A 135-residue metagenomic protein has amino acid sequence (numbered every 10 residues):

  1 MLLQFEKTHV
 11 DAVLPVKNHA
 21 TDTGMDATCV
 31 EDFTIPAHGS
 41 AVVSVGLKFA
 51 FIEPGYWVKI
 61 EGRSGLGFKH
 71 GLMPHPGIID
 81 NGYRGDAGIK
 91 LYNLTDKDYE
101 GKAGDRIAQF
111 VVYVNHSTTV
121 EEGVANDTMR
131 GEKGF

Functional and structural regions predicted by a protein language model:
M1-F135: DUTPase catalytic domain/fold
